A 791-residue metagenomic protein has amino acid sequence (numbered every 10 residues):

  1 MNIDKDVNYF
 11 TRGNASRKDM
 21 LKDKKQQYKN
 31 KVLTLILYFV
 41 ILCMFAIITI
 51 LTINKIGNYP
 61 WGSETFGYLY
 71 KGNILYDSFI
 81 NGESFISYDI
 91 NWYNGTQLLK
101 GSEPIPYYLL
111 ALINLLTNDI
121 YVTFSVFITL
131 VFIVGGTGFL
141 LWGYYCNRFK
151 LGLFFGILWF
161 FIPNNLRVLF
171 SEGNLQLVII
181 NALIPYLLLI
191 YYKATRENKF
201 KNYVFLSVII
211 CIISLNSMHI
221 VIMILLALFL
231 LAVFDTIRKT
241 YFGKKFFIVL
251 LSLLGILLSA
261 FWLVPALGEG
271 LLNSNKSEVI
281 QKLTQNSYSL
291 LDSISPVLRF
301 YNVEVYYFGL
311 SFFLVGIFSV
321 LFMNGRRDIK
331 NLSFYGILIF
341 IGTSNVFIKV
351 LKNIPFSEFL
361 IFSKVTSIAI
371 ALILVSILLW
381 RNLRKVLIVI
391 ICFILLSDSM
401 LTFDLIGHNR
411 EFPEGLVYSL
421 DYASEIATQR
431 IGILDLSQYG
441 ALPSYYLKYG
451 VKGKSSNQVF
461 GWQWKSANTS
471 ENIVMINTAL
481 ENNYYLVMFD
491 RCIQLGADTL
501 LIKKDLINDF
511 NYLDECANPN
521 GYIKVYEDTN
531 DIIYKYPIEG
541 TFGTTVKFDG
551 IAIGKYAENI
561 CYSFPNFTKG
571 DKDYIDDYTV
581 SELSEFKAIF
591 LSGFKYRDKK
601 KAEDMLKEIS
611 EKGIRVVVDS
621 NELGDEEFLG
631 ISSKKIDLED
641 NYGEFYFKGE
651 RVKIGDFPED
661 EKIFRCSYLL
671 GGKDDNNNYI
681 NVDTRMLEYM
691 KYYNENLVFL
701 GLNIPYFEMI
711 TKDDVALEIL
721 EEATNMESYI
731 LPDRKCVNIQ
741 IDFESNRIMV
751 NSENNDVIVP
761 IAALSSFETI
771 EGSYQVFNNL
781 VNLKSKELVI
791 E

Functional and structural regions predicted by a protein language model:
D4-E411, G415-Y422, A427, Y484-L486 (+4 more regions): Membrane-embedded transmembrane-helix bundle of lipid-linked glycan/lipid transferases
F10, D19-Y28, G554-K555, Y729-E791: Active-site-proximal, structured, solvent-exposed surfaces of multi-pass membrane proteins that position macromolecular
E83-I90, Y191-A194, V204-L206, I317 (+12 more regions): Hydrophobic beta-strand residues in large extracellular and virion-surface proteins
T123, D573-D576, E771-Y774: Short, well-structured beta-strand/strand-turn elements
T137, I391-Y693, F699-T711: Extracytoplasmic
T343, I348, T541, P705-F707 (+1 more regions): Short, acidic Gly/Pro/Ser/Thr-rich loop/turn segments
I368, I431, L500, I748 (+1 more regions): Hydrophobic, well-ordered secondary-structure elements that form the walls of internal hydrophobic environments
E539-T544, A552-Y556, V618, N703-S752 (+1 more regions): Non-catalytic C-terminal accessory domains or segments of carbohydrate-active enzymes
